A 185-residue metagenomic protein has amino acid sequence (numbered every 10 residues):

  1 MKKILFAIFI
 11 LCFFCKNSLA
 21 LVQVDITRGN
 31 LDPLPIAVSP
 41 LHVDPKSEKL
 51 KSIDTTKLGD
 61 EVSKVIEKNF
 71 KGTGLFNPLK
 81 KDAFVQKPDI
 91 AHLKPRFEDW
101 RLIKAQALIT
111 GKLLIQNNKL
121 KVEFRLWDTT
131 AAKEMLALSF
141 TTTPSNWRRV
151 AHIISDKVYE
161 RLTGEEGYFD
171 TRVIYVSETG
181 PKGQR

Functional and structural regions predicted by a protein language model:
I4-C15: Sec-dependent N-terminal signal peptides
K16-A20: Sec/Tat signal peptide C-region and signal peptidase I cleavage site
V22-Q23, A91-K157: Amphipathic beta-strand/beta-sheet edge segments enriched in Tyr/Trp
D25-R96, I109-I115: Short beta-strand->alpha-helix linker/helix-N-cap micro-motif that forms a surface specificity/interaction loop
T110, V173-E178: Residue position within the beta-strands of beta-propeller blades
I115-N117, T179-G183: Short glycine/acidic-enriched loop and turn motifs that connect beta-strands
H152-D170: Structural signature of eukaryotic scaffold interfaces centered on beta-propeller domains
T171-Y175, G183-R185: PDZ/PDZ-like groove recognition
